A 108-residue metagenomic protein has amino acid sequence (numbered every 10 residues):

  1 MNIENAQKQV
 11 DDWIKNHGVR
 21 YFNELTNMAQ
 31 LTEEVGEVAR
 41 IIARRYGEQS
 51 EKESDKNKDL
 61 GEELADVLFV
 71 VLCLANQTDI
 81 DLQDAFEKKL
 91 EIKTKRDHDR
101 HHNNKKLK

Functional and structural regions predicted by a protein language model:
M1-L64, L68-K108: Flexible "arm" and connector segments at domain edges
